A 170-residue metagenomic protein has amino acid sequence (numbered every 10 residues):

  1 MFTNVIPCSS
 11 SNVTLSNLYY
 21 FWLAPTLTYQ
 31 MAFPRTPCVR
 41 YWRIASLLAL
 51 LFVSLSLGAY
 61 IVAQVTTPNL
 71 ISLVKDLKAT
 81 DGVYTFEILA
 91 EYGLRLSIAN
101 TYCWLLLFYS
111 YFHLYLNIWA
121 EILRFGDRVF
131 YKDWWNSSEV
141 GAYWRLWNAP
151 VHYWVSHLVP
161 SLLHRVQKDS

Functional and structural regions predicted by a protein language model:
N4-V39, R43-L47, I71-S170: Membrane-interfacial catalytic/cofactor-binding modules of polytopic membrane enzymes
A49-I61, L107-Y111: Hydrophobic alpha-helical transmembrane segments of multi-pass integral membrane proteins
S54-K75: Juxtamembrane "helix exit" motif at the C-terminal ends of alpha-helical transmembrane segments in multi-pass membrane
